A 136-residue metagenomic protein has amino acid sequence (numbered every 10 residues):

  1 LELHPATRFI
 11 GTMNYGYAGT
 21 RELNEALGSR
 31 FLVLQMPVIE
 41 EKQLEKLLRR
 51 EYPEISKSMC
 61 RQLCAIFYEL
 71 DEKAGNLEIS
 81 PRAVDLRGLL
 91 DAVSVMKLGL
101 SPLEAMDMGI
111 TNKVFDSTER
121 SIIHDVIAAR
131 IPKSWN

Functional and structural regions predicted by a protein language model:
L1-N136: C-terminal regulatory/interaction module of P-loop NTP-utilizing enzymes
